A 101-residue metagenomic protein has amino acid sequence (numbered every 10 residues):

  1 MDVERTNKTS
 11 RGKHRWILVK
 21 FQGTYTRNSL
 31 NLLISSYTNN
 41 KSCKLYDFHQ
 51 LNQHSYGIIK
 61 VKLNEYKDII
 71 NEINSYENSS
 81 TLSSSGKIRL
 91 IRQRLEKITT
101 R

Functional and structural regions predicted by a protein language model:
K8-Y25: Short glycine-/aliphatic-rich beta-strand segments at the starts of folded cytosolic domains
T24-K44: Short amphipathic alpha-helix segments
L30, I69-E72: Hydrophobic side chains in well-ordered alpha-helices
Y37-S42, I73-L82: A common structural junction motif
K44-Q53: RNA-recognition motif
K60-K67: Helix N-cap motif at beta-to-alpha junctions
T81-L90: Conserved beta-strand -> loop -> alpha-helix junction used to position metal-binding or nucleic-acid-contacting
L90-R101: Short, low-order "capping/linker" segments at domain edges
